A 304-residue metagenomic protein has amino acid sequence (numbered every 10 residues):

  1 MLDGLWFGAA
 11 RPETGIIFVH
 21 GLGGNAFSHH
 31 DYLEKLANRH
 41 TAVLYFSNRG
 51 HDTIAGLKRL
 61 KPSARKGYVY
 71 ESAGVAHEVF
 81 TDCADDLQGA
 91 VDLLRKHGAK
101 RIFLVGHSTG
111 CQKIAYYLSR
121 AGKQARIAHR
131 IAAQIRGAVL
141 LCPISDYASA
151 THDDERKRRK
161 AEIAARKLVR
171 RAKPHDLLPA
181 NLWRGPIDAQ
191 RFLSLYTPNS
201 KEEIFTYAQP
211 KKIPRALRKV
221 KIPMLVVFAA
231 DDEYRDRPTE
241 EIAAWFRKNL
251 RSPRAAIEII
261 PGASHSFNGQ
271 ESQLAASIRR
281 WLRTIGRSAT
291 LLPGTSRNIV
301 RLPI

Functional and structural regions predicted by a protein language model:
M1-G8: A short loop-to-beta-strand scaffold at the N-terminal edge of the catalytic core in hydrolase folds
A9-K61: Short, surface-exposed "cap/lid" segments of acyl-processing enzymes
P62-H97: Alpha/beta-hydrolase active-site loop
D92-I163, T197-N199: Primarily recognizes the serine-hydrolase "nucleophile elbow" in alpha/beta-hydrolase and SGNH/GDSL folds
R166-K212: Mobile cap/lid helix-loop segments that gate and shape the active-site cleft of serine hydrolases
V220, V226-F228: Short beta-strand/loop motif that positions the catalytic acidic residue of the alpha/beta-hydrolase fold
E233-I242: Conserved alpha/beta-hydrolase "acid-adjacent" motif
R254-I304: Catalytic active-site module of serine/aspartate enzymes centered on a nucleophile-bearing elbow/loop
